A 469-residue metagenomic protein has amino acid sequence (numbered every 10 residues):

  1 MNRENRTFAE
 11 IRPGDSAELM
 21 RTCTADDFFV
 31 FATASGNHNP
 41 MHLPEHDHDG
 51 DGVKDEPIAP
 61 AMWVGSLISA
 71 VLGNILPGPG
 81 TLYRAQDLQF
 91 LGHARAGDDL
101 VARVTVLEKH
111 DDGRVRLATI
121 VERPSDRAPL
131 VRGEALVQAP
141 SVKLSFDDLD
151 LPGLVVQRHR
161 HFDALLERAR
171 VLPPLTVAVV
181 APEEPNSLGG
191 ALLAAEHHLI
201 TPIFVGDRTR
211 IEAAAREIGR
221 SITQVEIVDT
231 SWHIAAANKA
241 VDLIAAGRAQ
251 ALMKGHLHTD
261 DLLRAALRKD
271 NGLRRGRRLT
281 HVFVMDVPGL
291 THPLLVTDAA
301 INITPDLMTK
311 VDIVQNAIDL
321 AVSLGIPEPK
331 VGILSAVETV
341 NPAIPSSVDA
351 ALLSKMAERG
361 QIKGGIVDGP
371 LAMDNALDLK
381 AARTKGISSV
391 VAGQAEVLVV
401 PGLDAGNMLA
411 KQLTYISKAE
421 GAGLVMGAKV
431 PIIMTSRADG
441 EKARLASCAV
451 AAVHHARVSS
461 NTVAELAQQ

Functional and structural regions predicted by a protein language model:
N2-P13, A94-V156: HotDog/MaoC-like acyl-thioester-processing domains
N2-T81, L144: Hot-dog-fold acyl-thioester-processing enzymes
C23, G92, T119-R123, G133-A139 (+3 more regions): Short, structured patches in soluble enzyme cores that scaffold and shape functional sites
L82-A85, F204-G206: A short glycine-rich beta-strand->turn/loop micro-motif centered on a GG-aromatic cluster
R84-Q86, L100-A102, T280: Short beta-strand or tight-loop elements that sit immediately N-terminal to catalytic metal-binding acidic residues
V155-I203, R208-V391, E396-Q469: Anion-binding alpha/beta catalytic cores of soluble intermediary-metabolism enzymes, centered on
